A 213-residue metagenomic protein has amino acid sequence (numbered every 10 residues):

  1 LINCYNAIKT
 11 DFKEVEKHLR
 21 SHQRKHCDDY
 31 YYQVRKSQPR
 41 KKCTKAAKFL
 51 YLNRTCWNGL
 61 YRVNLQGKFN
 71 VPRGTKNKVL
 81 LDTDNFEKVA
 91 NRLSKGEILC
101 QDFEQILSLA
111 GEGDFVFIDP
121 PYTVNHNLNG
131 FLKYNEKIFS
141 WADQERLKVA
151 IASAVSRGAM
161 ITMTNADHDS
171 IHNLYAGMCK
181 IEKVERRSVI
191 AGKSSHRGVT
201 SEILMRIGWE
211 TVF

Functional and structural regions predicted by a protein language model:
I2, K9-F131, R146, S153-R157: SAM-dependent nucleic-acid methyltransferase catalytic core
N3, S108, D169-N173: Alpha-helical elements of the RecA-like P-loop NTPase motor core of helicases
Y51, L204-I207: Short, well-ordered beta-strand micro-motif
G113-L204: Conserved acidic-Pro-Pro-aromatic motif
W209-F213: Flexible, glycine-/basic-rich loop-and-beta segments that form/coincide with the SAM-dependent methyltransferase
